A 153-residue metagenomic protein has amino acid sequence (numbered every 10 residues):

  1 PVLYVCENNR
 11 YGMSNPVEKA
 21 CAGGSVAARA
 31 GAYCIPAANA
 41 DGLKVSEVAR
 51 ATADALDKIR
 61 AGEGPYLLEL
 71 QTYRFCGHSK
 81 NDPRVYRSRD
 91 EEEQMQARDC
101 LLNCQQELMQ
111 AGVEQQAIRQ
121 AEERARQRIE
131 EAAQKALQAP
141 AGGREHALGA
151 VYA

Functional and structural regions predicted by a protein language model:
P1-Q138: Glycine-rich ThDP/TPP pyrophosphate-binding loop and its adjacent helix/strand module within ThDP-dependent enzymes
Q138-A153: C-terminal intrinsically disordered, low-complexity extensions immediately downstream of enzyme catalytic cores
